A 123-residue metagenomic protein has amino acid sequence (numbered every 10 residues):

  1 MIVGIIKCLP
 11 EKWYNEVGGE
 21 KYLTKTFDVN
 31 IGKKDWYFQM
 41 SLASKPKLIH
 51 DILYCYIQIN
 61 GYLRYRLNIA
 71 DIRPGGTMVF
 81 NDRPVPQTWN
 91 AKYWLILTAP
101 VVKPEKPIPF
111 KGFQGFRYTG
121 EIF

Functional and structural regions predicted by a protein language model:
M1-I49, I59, K103-E105, F110-F123: Compositionally biased, charged N-terminal/linker segments
V3-G4, C55, W94-I96: A broad, low-specificity signal marking well-ordered, structured residues that form hydrophobic/aromatic
L48-H50, M78-V79: Short, conserved charged micro-motifs
D51-Q58, R66: Short, hydrophobic/aromatic-rich beta-strand segments within well-structured domains
Y62-F123: Aromatic- and Lys/Arg-enriched surface recognition patch
